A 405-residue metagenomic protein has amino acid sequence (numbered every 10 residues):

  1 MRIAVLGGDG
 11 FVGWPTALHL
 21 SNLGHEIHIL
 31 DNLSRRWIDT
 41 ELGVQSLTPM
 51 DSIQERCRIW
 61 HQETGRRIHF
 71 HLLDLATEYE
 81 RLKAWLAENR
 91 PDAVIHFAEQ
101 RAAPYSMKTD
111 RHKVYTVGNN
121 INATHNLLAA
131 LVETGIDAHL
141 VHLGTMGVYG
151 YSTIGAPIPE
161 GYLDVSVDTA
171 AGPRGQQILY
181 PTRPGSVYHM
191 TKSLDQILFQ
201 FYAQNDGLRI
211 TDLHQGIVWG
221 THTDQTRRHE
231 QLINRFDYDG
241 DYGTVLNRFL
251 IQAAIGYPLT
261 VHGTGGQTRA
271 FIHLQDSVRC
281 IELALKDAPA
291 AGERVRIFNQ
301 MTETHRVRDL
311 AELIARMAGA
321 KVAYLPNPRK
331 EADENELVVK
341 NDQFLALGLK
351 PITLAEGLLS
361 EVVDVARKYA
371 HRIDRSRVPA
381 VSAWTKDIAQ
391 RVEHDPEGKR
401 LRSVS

Functional and structural regions predicted by a protein language model:
M1-T221, R402-S405: N-terminal Rossmann-like NAD(P)+-binding domain of SDR-like oxidoreductases, especially those catalyzing
L6, V117-I121, Y188, D239-G243 (+4 more regions): Short, solvent-exposed loop/helix junctions and linker helices that flank or host conserved functional motifs
N22, R66, A253-S405: C-terminal substrate-binding subdomain of Rossmann-fold SDR/epimerase-dehydratase oxidoreductases
N32, N119-N120, N126, N247 (+3 more regions): Asparagine-centered polar/low-complexity signal
L73-D74, L86, T116, N234-D241 (+4 more regions): Pocket-edge positions in alpha/beta enzyme catalytic cores
K83, L128, L250, E282-K286: Generic structural signal for well-ordered alpha-helical scaffold segments
I154-A170, V187, I197-R269, L274-L283 (+1 more regions): NAD(P)-dependent short-chain dehydrogenase/reductase
